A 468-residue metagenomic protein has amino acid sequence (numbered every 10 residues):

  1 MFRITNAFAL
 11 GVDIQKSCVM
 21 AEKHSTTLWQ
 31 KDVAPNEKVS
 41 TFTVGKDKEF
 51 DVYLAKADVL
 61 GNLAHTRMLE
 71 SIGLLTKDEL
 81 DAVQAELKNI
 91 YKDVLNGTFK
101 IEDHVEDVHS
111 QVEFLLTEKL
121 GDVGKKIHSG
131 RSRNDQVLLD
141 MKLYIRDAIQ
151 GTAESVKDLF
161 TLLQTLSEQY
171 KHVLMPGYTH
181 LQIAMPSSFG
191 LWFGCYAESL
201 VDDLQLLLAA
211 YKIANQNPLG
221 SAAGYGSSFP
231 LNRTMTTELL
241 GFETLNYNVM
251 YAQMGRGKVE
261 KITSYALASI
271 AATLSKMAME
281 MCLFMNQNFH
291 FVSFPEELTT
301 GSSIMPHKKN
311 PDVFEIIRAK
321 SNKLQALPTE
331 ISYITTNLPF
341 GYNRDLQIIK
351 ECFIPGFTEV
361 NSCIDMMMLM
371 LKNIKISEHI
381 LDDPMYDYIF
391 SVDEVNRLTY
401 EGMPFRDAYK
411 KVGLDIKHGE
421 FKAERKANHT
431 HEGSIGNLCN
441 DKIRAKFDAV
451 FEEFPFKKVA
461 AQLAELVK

Functional and structural regions predicted by a protein language model:
M1-V19: N-terminal mitochondrial targeting presequence
S17-G226, L231-E238, T244, G301 (+3 more regions): A helix-coil-helix interface module used to build multimeric assemblies and to scaffold catalytic/cofactor sites
C18-G61, V123, H290, M305-K468: Glycine-rich cofactor/substrate-binding loops
R67, S71, K92-F99, T117 (+15 more regions): Charged/polar positions within long, soluble alpha-helices
V83-Q84, M285, E296-L298, M385 (+1 more regions): A general structural motif at alpha-helix termini
H128, R133-Q136, H180-S187, L191 (+9 more regions): Alpha-helix capping and helix-loop boundary segments enriched in small/acidic/polar residues
R146-A153, K157, Q164, G190 (+9 more regions): Short amphipathic alpha-helical segments with heptad-repeat character
T244-A326: Acidic, glycine-rich loop-and-beta core segments that form the ion-binding/anion-interacting portion of active sites
